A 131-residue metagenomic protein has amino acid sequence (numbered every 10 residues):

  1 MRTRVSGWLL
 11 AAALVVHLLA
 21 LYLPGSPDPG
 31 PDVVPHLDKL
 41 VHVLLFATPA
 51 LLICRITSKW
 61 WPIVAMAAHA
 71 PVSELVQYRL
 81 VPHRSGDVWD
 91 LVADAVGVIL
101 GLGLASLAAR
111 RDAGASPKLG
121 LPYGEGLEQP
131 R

Functional and structural regions predicted by a protein language model:
M1-C54, M66: "…centered on the first transmembrane helix and the immediately adjacent amphipathic helix/loop
M1-G25, V88-R131: Terminal transmembrane helix and immediately flanking juxtamembrane interfaces of multi-pass membrane proteins
R4-V5, T57-I63, D87-V88: Membrane-helix interface segments
P27-P35, S73-V98: Interfacial helix-loop-helix junctions of multi-pass membrane proteins
D32, W61, S116-G120: Membrane-interface helix-loop junctions in multi-pass transporters/channels
L44-W60, V98-A108: Membrane-interfacial alpha-helical segments at the cytosolic side of multi-pass membrane proteins
T48, V64-V72, V92-G103: Hydrophobic, lipid-facing residues on alpha-helical transmembrane segments of integral membrane proteins
C54-Y78: Membrane-embedded catalytic cores of phosphoryl/pyrophosphoryl-handling enzymes
